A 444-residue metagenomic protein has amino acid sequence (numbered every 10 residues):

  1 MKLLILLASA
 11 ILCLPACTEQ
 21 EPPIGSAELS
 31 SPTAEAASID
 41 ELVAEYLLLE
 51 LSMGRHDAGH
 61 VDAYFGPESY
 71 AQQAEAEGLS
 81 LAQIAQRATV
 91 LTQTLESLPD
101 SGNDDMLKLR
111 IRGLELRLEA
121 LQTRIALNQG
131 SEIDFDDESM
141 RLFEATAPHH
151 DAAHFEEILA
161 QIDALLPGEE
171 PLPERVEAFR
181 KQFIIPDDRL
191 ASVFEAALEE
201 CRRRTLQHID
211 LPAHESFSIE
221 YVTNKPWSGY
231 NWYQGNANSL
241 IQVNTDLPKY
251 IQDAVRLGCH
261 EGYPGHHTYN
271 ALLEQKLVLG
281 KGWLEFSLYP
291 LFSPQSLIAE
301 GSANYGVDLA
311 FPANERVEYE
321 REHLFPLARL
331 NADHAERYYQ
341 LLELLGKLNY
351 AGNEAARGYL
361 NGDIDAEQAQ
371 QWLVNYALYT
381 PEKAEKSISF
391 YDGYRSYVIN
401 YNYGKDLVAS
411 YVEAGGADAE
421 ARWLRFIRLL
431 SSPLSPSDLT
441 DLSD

Functional and structural regions predicted by a protein language model:
I5-C13: Bacterial N-terminal signal peptides
C17-D444: N-terminal maturation segment of proteins
